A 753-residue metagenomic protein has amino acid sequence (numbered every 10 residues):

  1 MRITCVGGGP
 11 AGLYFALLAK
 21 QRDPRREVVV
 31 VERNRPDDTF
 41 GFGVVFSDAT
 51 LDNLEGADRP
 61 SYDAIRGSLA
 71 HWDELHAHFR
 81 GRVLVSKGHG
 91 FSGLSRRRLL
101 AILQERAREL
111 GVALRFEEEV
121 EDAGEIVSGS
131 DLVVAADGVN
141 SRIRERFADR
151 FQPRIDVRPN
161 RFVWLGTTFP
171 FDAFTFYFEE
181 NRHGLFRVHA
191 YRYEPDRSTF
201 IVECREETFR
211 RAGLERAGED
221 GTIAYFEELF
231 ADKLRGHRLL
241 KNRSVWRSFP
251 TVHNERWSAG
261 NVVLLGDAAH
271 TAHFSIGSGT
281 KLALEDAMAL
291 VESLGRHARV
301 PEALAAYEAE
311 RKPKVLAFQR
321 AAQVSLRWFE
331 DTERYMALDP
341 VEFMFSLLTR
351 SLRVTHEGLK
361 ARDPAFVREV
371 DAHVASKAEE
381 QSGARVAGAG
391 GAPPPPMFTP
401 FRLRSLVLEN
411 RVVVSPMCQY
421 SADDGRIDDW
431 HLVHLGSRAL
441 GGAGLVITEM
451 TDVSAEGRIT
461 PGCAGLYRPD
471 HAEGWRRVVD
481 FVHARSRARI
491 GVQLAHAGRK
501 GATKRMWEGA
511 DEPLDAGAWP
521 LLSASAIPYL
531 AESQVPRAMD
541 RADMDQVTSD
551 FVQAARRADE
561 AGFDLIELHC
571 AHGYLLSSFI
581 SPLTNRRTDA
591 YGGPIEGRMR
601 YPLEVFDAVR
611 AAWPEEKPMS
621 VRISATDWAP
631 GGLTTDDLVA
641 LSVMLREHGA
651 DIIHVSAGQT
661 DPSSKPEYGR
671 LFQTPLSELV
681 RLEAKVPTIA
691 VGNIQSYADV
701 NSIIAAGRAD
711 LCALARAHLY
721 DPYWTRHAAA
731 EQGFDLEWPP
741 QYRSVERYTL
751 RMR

Functional and structural regions predicted by a protein language model:
M1-W72, H78, G88-R98, G279: Glycine-rich FAD cofactor-binding loop and adjacent beta-loop-alpha segment at the N-terminus of flavoprotein
G8-L18, V134-A135, V245-V324, W328: Conserved mid-domain beta->alpha element of the FAD-binding
V29, V262-L264, V446, C712: Residue-level marker for buried hydrophobic side chains located in beta-strands that build the well-ordered beta-sheet
D48-W164, V367-K377: Conserved N-terminal helical subregion
R82-H89, S95, L110, P170-H253: Conserved FAD/dinucleotide-binding core of flavoprotein oxidoreductases
A136-G138, A272-H273, M417, R716: Glycine-rich, N-terminal phosphate-binding loop of Rossmann-like dinucleotide-binding domains
E292-A384: C-terminal helical "tail/cap" subdomain of flavin- and related membrane-associated enzymes
E369-R753: Flavin-dependent oxidoreductase catalytic cores
